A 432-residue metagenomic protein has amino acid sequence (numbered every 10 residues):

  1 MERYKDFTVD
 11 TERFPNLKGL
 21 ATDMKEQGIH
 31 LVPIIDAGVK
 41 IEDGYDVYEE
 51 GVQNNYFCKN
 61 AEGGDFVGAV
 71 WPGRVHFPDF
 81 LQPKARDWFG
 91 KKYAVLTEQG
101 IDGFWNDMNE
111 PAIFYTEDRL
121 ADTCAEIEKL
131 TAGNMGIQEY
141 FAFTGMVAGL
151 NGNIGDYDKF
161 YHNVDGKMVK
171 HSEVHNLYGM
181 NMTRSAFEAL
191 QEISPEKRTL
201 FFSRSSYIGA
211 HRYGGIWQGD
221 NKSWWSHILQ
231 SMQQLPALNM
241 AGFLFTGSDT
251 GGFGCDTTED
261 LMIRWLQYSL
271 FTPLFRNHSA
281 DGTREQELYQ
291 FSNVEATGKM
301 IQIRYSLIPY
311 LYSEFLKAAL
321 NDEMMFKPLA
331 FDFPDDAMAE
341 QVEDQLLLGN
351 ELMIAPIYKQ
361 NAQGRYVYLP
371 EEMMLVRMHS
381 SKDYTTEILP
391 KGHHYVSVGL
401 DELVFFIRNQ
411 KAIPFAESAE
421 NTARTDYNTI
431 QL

Functional and structural regions predicted by a protein language model:
M1-E402, I407-R408: Catalytic-domain carbohydrate-binding cleft regions of carbohydrate-active enzymes
L190, E402-L432: Accessory, solvent-exposed terminal regions and/or long lumenal/extracellular loops of proteins
